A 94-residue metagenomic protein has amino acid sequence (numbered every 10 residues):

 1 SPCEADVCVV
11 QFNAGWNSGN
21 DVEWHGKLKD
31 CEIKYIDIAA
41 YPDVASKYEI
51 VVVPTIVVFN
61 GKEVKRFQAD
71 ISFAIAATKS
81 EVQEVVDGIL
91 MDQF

Functional and structural regions predicted by a protein language model:
S1-K34: Local sequence-structure signature of Cys/Sec-based thiol-disulfide redox active-site neighborhoods
P2, A45-Y48: Structural motif
V10, K34-I36, V57-V58, R66: Ordered hydrophobic segments in well-structured contexts
G15-S18, A40-Y41, E63-V64, S72-F73: Solvent-exposed loop/turn segments at secondary-structure junctions within structured extracellular/periplasmic domains
E23-G26, E49-V51, S72: Short, glycine/charged-enriched secondary-structure capping and boundary segments
I38-S46: N-terminal post-signal-peptidase region of extra-cytosolic proteins
Y48-F59: Structural micro-motif
V58-F94: Non-catalytic, surface beta->alpha helical segment in thiol-disulfide oxidoreductase systems
